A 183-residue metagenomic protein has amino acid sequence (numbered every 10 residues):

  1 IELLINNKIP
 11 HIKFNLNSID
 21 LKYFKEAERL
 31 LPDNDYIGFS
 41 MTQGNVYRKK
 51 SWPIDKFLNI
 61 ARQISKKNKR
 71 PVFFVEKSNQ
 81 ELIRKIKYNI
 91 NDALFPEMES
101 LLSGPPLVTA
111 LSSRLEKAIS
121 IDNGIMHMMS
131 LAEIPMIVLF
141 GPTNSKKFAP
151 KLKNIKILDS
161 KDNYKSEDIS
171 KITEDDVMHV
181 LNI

Functional and structural regions predicted by a protein language model:
I1-I5, A61, K87, M178: Non-transmembrane alpha-helical segments in soluble domains of secreted/periplasmic/extracellular proteins
I1-K49: Mid-sequence helix-capping/hinge segment at a functional interface
L21-K22, E99-L107, D162-E167: A short acidic, often aromatic-flanked loop/helix-cap motif at beta-alpha or helix-coil junctions that lines enzyme
E26, K56-N59, K85, K156 (+1 more regions): Alpha-helical elements of Rossmann-like donor-binding domains used by nucleotide-donor carbohydrate transfer enzymes
V46-K50, K165-D168: A generic structural signal for short coil/turn motifs at secondary-structure boundaries
K56-T143: Donor-binding and catalytic core of enzymes assembling or modifying cell-surface/extracellular glycoconjugates
H127-I183: Nucleotide-sugar donor-binding patch of glycosyltransferase catalytic domains
